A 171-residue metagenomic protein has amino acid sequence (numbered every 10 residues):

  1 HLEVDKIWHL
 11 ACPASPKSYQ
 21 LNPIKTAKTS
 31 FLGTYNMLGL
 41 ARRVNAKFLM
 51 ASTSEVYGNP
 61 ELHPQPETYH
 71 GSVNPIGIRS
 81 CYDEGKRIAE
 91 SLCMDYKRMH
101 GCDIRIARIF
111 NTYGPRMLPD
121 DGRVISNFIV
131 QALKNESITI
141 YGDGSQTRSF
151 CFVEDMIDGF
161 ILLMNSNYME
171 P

Functional and structural regions predicted by a protein language model:
H1-T112, A132, G142, V153-N167: N-terminal Rossmann-like NAD(P)+-binding domain of SDR-like oxidoreductases, especially those catalyzing
L21-N22, R116-D121: Short, solvent-exposed loop/turn segments at secondary-structure boundaries
T29-L32, R123, N127: A general alpha-helical scaffold signature found inside nucleotide-binding enzyme cores
I106-I109, D121-S126, S137, G144 (+1 more regions): Conserved loop-to-helix N-cap of the C-terminal "lid" that shapes the substrate pocket in Rossmann-like
N127-L133: Activation segment of eukaryotic-like protein kinases
E170-P171: A glycine-biased structural micro-motif
